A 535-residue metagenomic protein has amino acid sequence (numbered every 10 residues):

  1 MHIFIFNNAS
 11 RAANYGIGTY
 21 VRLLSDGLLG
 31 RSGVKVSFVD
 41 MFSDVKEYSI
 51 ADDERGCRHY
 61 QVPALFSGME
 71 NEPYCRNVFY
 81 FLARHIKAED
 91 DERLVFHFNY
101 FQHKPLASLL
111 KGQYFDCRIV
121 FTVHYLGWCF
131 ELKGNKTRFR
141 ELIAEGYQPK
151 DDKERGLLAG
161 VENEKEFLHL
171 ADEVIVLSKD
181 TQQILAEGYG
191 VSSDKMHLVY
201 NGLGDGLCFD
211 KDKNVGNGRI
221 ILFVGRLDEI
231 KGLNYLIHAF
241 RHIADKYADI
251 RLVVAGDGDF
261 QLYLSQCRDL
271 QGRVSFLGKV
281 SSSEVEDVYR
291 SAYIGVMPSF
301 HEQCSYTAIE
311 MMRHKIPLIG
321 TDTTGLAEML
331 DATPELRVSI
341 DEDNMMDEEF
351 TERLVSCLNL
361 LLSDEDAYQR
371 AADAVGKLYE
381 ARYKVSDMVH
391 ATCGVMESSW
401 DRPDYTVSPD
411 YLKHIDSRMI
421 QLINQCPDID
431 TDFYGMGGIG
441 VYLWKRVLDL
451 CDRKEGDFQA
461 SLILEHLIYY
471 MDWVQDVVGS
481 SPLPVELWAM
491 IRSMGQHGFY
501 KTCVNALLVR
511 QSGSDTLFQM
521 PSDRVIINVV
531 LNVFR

Functional and structural regions predicted by a protein language model:
G127, L142-V174: Membrane-proximal helix-turn-helix segments that form the acceptor-binding/catalytic region of lipid-linked
I175, N214-K231, I237-F240, V253: Conserved donor-binding/catalytic core segment of Leloir-type glycosyltransferases
D180, G202: Carbohydrate-associated surface elements
L264-S283: Nucleotide-activated donor-binding/catalytic signature segment of Leloir-type glycosyltransferases, i.e., the conserved
K279, D287-A292: Short alpha-helical donor nucleotide-sugar binding micro-motif in glycosyltransferases
F300: Aromatic "clamp/platform" in nucleotide-sugar-dependent glycosyltransferases that forms part of the donor/acceptor
P317-G320, A327: Short hydrophobic beta-strand element within catalytic cores of glycosyltransferases and related nucleotide-activated
A327-N359: Change "using UDP/GDP/dTDP sugars" to "using nucleotide sugars
